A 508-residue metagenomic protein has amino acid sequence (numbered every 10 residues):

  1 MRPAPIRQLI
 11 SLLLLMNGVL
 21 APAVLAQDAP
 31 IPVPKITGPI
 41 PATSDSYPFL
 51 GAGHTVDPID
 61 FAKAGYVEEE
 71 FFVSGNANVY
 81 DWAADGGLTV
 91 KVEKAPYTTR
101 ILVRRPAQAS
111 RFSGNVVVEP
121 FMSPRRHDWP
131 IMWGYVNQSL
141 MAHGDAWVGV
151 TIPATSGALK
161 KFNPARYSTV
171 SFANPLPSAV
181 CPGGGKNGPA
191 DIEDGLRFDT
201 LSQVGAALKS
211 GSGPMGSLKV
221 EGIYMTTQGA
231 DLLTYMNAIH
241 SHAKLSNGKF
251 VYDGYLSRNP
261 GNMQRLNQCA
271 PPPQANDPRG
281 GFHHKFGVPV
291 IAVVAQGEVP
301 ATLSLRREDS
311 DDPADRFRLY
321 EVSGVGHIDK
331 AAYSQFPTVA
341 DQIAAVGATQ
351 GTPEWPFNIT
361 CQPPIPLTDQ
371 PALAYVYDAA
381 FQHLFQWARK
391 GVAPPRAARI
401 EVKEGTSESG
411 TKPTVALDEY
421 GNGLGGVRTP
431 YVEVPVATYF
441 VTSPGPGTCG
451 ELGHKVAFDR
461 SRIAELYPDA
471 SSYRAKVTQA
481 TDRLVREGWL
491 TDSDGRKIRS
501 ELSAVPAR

Functional and structural regions predicted by a protein language model:
M1-I6: N-terminal secretory signal peptides that target proteins for export/translocation
L9-A23: Bacterial N-terminal signal peptides
Q27-R508: C-terminal His-loop and adjacent cap/lid subdomain of alpha/beta-hydrolase
